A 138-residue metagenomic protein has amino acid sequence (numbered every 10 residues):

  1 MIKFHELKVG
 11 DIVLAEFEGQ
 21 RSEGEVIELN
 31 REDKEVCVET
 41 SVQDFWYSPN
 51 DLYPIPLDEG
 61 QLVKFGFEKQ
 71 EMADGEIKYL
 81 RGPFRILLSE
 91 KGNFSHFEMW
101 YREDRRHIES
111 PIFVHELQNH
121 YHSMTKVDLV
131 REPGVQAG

Functional and structural regions predicted by a protein language model:
M1-K3: Short alpha-helix capping/helix-loop boundary micro-motifs
I12, G19-E32, V36: Short beta-strand-centered aromatic/proline hotspots
G19, V42, P83, E103-R105: Residue-level detection of beta-strand-connecting loop/turn positions
K34-V36, I77, N93-F97: Hydrophobic residues embedded in beta-strands of well-ordered beta-sheets
V42-E71, I108-Q136: Intrinsically disordered, low-complexity, charged/polar segments
E68-G92: Amphipathic, interaction-prone secondary-structure segments
L88-I112: Intrinsically disordered, low-complexity regulatory segments enriched in Ser/Thr/Pro and charged residues
